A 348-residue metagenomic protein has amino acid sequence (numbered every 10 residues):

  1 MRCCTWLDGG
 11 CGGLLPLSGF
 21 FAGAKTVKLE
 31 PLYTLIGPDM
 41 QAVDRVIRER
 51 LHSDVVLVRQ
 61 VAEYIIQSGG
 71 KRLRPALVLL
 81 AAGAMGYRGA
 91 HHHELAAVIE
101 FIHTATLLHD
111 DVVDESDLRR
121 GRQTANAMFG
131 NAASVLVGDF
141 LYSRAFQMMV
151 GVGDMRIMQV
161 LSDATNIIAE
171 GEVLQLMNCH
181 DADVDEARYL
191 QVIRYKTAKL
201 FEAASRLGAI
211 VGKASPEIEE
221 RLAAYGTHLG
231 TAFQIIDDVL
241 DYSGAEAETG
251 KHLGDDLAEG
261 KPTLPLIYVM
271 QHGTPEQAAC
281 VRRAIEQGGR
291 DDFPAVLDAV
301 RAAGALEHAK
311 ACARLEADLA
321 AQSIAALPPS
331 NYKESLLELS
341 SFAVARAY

Functional and structural regions predicted by a protein language model:
R2-Y348: All-alpha prenyltransferase/terpene-synthase fold signal
